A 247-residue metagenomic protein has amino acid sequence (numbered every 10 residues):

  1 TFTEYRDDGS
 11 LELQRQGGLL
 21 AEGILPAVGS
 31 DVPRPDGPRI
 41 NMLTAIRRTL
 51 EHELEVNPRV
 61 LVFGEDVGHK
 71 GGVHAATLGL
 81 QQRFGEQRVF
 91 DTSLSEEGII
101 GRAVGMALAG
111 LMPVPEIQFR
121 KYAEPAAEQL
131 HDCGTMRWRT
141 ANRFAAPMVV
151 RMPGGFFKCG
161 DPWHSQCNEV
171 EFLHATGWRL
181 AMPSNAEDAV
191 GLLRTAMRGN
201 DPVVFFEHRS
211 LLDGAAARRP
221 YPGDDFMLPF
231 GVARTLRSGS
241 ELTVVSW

Functional and structural regions predicted by a protein language model:
F2-F206, S210-L211: Thiamine diphosphate
A45-H52, G191-P202, L211-V245: Glycine-/acidic-rich phosphate or pyrophosphate-binding loops and their flanking alpha/beta elements
E207, S246-W247: Active-site proximal loops enriched in glycine and acidic residues that flank catalytic Cys/His/Asp and coordinate
